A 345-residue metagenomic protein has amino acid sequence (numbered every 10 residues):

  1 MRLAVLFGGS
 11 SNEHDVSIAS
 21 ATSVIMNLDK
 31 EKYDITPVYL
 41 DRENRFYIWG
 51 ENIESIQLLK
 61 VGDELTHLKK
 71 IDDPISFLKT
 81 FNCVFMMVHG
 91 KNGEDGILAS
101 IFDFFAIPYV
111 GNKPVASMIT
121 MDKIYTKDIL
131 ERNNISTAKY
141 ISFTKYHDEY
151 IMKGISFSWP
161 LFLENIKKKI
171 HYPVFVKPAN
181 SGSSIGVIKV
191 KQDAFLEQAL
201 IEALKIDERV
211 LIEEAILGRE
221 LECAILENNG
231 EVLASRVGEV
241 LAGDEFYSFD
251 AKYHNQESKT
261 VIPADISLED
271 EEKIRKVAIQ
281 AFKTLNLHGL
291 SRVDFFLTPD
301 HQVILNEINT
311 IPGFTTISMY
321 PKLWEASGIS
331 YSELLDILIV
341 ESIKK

Functional and structural regions predicted by a protein language model:
M1-F7, S11, A19, I75-L78 (+1 more regions): Active-site nucleotide/adenylate-binding loops and adjacent lid/helix of ATP-dependent enzymes
M1-V115, I119-Y125, T144-L161: ATP-binding N-terminal substructure of ATP-dependent carboxylate-amine bond-forming enzymes
I35, P108-Y109, T137, V174 (+1 more regions): Hydrophobic beta-strand scaffold residues
G90, S184, V240-G243, N309-L323: Glycine-rich phosphate/pyrophosphate-binding beta-alpha loops
I188-K276, L297, Q302-I304: Phosphate-binding site of ATP-dependent enzymes
E214, C223-I225, F282-F314, W324: Conserved metal-phosphate-binding beta-hairpin within the catalytic cores of diverse ATP-dependent phosphoryl-transfer
E239-S291, M319-K345: Active-site "cap" helix and flanking loop/linker of ATP-utilizing ligase/carboxylase catalytic domains
